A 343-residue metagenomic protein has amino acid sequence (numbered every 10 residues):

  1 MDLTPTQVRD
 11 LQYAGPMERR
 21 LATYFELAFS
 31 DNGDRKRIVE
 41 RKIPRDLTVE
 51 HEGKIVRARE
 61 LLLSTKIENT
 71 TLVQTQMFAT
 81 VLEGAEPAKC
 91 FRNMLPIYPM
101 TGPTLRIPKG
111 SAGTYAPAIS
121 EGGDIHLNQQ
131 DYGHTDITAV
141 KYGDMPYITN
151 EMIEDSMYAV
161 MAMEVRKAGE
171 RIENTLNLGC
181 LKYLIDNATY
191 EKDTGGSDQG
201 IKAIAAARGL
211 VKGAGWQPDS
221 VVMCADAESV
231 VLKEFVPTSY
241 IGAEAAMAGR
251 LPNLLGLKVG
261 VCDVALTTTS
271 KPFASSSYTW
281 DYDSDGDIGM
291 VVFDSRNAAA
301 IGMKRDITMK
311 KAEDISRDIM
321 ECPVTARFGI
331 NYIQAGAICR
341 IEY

Functional and structural regions predicted by a protein language model:
M1-K66, E342: Intrinsically disordered, low-complexity terminal tails
D2, P237-Y343: Sequence/fold signature of self-assembling virion shell proteins
R57-Y142: Assembly/oligomerization interface modules of large self-assembling protein complexes
Q74, T149, M223-A227, D263 (+2 more regions): Helix N-cap / beta->alpha transition motif
Y115-A118, S156-M157, V230-K233, N331-I333: Short helix/loop capping segments that flank catalytic or ligand/cofactor-binding pockets
G143-P218, R340-Y343: Alpha-helical scaffold segments that mediate packing/assembly in large oligomeric complexes
D186-K258: Extended, solvent-exposed, turn-rich assembly/linker loops in the middle of proteins
